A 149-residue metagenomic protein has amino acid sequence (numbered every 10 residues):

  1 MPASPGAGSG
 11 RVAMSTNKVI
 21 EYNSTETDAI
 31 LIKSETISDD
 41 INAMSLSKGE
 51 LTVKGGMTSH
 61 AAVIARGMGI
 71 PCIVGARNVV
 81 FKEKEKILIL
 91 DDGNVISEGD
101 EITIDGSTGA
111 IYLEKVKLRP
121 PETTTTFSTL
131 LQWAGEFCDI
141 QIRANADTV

Functional and structural regions predicted by a protein language model:
M1-A29, S34-V149: Acidic, glycine-rich flexible loop/linker segments
